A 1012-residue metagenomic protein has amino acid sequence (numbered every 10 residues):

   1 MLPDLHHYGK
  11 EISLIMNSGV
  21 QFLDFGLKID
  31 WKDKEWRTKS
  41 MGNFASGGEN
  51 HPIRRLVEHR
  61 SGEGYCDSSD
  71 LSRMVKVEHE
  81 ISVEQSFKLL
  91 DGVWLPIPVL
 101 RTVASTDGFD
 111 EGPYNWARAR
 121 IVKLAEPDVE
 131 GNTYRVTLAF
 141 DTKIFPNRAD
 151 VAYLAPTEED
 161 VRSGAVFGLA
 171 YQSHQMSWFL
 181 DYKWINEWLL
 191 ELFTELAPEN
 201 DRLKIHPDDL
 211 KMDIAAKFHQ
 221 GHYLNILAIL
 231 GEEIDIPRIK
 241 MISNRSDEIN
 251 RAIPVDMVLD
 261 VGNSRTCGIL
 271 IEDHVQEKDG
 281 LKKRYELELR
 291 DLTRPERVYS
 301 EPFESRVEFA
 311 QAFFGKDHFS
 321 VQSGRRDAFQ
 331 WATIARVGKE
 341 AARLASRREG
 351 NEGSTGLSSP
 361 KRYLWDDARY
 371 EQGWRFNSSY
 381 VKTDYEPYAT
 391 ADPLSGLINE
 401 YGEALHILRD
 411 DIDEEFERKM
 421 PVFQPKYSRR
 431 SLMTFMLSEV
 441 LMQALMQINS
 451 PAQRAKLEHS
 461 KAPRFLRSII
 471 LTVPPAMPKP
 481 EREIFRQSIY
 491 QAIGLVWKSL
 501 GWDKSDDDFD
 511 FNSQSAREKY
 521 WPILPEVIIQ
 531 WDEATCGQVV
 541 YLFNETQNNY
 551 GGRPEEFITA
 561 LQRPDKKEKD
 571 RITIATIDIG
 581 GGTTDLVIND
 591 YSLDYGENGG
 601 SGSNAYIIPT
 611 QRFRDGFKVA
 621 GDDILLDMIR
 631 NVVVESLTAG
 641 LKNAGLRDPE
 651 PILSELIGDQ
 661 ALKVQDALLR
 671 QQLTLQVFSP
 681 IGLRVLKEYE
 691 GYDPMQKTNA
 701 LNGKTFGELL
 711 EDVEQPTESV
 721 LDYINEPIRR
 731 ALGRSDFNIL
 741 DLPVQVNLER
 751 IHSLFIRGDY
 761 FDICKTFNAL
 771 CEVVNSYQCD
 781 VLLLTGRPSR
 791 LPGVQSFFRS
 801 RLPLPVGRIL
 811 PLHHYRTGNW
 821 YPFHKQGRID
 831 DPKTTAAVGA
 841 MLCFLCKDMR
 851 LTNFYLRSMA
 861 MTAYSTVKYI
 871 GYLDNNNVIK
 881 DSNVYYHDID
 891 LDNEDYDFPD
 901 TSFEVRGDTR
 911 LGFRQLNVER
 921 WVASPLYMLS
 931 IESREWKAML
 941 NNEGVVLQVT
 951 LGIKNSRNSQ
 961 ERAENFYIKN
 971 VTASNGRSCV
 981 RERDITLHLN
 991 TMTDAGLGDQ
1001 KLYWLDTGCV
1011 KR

Functional and structural regions predicted by a protein language model:
M1-Y401, A620-S636, V922, Y927-R1012: Early-domain small/polar-rich strand-loop-helix modules and first-structured segments of the mature chain
H219-H222, I226-E232, E352-G356, Q424-I448 (+6 more regions): Phosphate/oxyanion-binding active-site loops and adjacent basic polyanion-contact surfaces
I226-P254, W502-A575, G839, M849: Conserved phosphate-binding catalytic cores of ATP/NTP-utilizing and phosphoryl-transfer enzymes
L230-A252, L432-K461, Q538-D565, P727-Q778 (+1 more regions): Phosphate/ATP-binding catalytic cores across multiple sugar-kinase/actin-like superfamilies, primarily ASKHA
V258-R265, P474-P475, A534-T535, K567-S592 (+2 more regions): A short acidic Gly-Thr/Ser loop motif
D279-T383, P475, I588-R734, C843 (+1 more regions): Phosphate-binding glycine-rich/basic clefts of nucleotide- and phosphate-handling proteins, predominantly
H459, P463-I484, C779-F798: Glycine-rich phosphate-binding loops at beta-strand->alpha-helix junctions
S515-Q547, D622, L626-D627, L810-K868: Glycine-rich phosphate-binding/hydrolytic loop that grips phosphoryl groups
